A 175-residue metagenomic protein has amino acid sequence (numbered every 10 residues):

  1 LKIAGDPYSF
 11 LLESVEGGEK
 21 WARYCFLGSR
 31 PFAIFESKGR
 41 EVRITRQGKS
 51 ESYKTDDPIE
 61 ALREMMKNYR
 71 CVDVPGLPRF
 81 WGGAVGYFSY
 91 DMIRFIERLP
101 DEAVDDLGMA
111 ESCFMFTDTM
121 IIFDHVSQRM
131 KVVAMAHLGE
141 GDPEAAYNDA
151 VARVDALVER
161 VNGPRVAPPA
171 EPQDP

Functional and structural regions predicted by a protein language model:
L1-S9, S14-S52, Y90, R94-P175: Extended accessory regions or peripheral subdomains of proteins
S37-V85, M92-E97: Donor-binding/catalytic cores of nucleotide-activated saccharide and glycerol-phosphate transferases/polymerases
